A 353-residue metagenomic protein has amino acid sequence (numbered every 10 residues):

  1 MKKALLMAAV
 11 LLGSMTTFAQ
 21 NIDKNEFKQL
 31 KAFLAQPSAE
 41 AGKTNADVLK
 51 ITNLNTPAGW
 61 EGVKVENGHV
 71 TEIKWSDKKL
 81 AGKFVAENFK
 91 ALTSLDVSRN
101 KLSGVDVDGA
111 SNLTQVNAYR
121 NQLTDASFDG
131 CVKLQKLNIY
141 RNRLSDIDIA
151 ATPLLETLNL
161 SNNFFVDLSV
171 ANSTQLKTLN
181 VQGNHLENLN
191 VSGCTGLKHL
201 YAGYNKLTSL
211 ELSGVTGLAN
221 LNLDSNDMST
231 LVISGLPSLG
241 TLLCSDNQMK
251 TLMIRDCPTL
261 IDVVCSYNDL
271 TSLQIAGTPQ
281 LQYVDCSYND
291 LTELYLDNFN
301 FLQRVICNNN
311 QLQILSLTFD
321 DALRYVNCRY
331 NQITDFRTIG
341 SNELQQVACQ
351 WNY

Functional and structural regions predicted by a protein language model:
K3-S94, S111, V132: N-terminal capping/linker segments that flank leucine-rich repeat
K64-E66, S76, N88, S98 (+18 more regions): C-terminal capping segment of individual leucine-rich repeats
V70, L92, L102, L113 (+22 more regions): Conserved hydrophobic position(s) of the canonical leucine-rich repeat
T71-I73, L95-V97, T114-A118, Q135-I139 (+10 more regions): Conserved hydrophobic beta-strand positions in leucine-rich repeat
K78, N100, N121, N142 (+10 more regions): Consensus "Asn ladder" position of solenoid repeat domains
G82-F84, V105, A126, I147 (+9 more regions): Canonical leucine-rich repeat
S94-L123, D129-V132, K136-R141: Right-handed parallel beta-helix
R329, I333-Y353: Leucine-rich solenoid repeat scaffolds
